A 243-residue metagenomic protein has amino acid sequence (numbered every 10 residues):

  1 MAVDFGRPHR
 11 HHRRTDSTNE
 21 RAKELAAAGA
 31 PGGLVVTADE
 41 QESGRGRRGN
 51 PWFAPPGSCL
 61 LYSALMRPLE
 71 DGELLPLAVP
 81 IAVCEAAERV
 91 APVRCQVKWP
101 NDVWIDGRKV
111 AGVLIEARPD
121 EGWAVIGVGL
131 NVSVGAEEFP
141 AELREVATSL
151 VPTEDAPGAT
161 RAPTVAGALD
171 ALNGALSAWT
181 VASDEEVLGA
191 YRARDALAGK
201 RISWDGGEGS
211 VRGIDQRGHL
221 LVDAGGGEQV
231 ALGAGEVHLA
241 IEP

Functional and structural regions predicted by a protein language model:
M1-R89, I241-P243: N-terminal lobe of the biotin/lipoate ligase/transferase fold
D4, L69-C95, I105-P243: Long, positively charged amphipathic alpha-helical accessory segments at protein N-termini or as interdomain linkers
R13, V97-W99: Short loop/edge segments at beta-strand edges and connector loops that shape dinucleotide/nucleotide cofactor-binding
D102: Conserved active-site carboxylates
